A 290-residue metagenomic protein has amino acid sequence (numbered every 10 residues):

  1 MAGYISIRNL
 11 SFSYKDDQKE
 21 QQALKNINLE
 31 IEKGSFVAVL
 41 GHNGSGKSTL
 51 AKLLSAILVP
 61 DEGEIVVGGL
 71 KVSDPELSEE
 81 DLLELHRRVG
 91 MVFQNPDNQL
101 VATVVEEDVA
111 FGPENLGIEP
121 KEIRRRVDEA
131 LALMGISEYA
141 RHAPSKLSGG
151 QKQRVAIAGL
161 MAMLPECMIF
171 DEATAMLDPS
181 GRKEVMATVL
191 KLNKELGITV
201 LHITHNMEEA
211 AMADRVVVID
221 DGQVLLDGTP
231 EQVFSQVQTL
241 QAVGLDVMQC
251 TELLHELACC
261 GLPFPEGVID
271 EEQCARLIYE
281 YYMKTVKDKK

Functional and structural regions predicted by a protein language model:
L40-H42: The feature captures the beta-strand-to-loop junction immediately N-terminal to the Walker
S55: Helix-to-loop junction immediately C-terminal to a conserved catalytic motif
G63-D74, L85: Conserved ABC transporter NBD signature motif
K121-Y139: Conserved ABC ATPase "signature" region
A143-L147, Q151: Conserved ABC ATPase signature
M168-D171: Catalytic Walker B motif of ABC-type/P-loop ATPase nucleotide-binding domains
